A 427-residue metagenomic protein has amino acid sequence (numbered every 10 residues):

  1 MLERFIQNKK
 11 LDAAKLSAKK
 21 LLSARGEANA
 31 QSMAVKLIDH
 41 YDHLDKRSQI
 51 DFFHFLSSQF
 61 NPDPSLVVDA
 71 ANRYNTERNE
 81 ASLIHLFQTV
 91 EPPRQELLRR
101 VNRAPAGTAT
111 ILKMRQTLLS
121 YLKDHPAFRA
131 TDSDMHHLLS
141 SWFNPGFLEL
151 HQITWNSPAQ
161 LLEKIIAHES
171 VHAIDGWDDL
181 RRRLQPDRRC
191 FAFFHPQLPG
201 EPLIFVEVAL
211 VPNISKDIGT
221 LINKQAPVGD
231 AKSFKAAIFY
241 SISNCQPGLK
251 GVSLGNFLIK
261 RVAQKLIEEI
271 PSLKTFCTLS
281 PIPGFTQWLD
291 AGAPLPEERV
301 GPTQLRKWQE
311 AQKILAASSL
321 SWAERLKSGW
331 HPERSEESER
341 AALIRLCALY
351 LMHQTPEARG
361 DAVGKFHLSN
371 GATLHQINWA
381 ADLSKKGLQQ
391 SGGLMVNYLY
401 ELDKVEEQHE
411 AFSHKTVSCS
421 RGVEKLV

Functional and structural regions predicted by a protein language model:
M1-V252, N256-V427: Extended, composition-driven regions rather than compact fold-specific motifs
